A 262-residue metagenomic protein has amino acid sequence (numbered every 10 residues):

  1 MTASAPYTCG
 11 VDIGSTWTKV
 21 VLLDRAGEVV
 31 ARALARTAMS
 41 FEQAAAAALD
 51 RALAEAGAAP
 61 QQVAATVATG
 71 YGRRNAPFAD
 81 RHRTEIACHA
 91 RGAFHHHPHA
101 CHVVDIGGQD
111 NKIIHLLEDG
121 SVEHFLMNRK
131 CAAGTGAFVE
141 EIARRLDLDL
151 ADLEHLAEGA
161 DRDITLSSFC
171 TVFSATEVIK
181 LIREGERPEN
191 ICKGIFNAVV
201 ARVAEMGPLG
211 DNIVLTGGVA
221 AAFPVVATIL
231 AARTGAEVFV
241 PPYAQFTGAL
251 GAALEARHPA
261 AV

Functional and structural regions predicted by a protein language model:
A3-Q43, A47, R51, V122-K130: Short glycine-rich, Thr/Ser-proximal phosphate-binding strand/loop in the N-terminal lobe of ATP-dependent enzymes
A31-A38, E55-A87, E123: Short beta-strand-loop/turn "lid" adjacent to the catalytic site in phosphate-handling enzymes
F41, D119-R162, L166-S167, L254: Glycine-rich phosphate-binding loop plus the immediately following alpha-helix
E85-I86, A231-L250: Conserved phosphate-binding/catalytic loops in two-lobed NTP-binding clefts
E85-R145: Glycine-rich phosphate-binding loop of actin/hexokinase-like ATP-binding domains
V139, P241-V262: Glycine-rich phosphate-binding/hydrolytic loop that grips phosphoryl groups
T171-D211, Q245: Adenine-nucleotide phosphate-binding core of ATP-dependent small-molecule kinases
A204-R233, A244-Q245: Glycine-rich phosphate-binding loops at beta-strand->alpha-helix junctions
